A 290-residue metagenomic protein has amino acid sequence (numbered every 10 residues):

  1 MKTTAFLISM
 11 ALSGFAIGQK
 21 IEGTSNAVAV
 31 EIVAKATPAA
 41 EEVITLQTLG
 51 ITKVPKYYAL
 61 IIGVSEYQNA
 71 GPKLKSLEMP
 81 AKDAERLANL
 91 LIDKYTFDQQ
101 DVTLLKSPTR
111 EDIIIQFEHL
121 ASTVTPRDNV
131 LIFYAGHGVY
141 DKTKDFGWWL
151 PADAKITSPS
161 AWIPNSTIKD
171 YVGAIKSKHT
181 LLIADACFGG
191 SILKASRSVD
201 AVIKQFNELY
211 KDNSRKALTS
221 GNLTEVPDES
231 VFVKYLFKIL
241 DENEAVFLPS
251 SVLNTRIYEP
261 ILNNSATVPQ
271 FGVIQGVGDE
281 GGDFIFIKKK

Functional and structural regions predicted by a protein language model:
M1-K20: Bacterial Sec-dependent N-terminal signal peptides
G14-K290: Cysteine endopeptidase catalytic domains of the caspase/legumain-like
